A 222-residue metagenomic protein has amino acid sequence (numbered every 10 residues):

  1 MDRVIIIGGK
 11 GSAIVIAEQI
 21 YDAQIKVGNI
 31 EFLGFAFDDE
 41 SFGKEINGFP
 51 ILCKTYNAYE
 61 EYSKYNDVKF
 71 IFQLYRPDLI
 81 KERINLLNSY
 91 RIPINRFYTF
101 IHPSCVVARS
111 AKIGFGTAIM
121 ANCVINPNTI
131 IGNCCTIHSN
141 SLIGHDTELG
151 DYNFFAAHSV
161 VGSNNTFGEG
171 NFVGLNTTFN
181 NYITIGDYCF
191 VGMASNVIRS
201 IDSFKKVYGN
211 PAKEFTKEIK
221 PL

Functional and structural regions predicted by a protein language model:
M1, F32, Y65-D67, I94 (+5 more regions): A general structural motif
M1-I71: A solvent-exposed beta-alpha-beta segment
G8, F70, F97, G144-H145 (+1 more regions): Generic structural signal for conserved hydrophobic packing positions in ordered secondary structure
G9, D151, A156-L222: Glycine-rich hexapeptide-repeat left-handed beta-helix
G9, F37-D38, Y75, H102 (+1 more regions): Cofactor-binding loop segments of dinucleotide-utilizing enzymes, especially the Rossmann-like FAD- and NAD(P)+-binding
A17-Q19, R83-L86, I131, D202-S203 (+1 more regions): Short amphipathic alpha-helical segments
F42-I101, V106: Phosphate-bearing ligand-interacting subdomains that bind or position ATP/ADP/UDP/GDP/NAD(P) or nucleotide-linked
P77-N85, S89-T147, N153, S159-N165 (+1 more regions): Left-handed beta-helix
